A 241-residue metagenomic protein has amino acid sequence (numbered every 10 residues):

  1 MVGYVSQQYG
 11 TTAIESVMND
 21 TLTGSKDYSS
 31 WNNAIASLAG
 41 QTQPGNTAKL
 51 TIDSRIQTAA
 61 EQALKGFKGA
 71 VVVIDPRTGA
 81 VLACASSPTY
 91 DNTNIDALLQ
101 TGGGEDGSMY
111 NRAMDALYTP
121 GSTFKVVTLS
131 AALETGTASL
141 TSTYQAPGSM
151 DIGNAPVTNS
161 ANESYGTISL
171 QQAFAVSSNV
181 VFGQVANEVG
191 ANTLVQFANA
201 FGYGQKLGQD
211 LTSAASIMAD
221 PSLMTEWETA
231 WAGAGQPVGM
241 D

Functional and structural regions predicted by a protein language model:
V2-A70, C84-R112, L117: Extracytoplasmic/periplasmic proteins that interact with beta-lactams or build/remodel peptidoglycan
K26-S30, L50-T51, F124, L211-S213 (+1 more regions): A short linear-motif detector with a strong N-terminal bias
V71-P76: Short hydrophobic alpha-helical segments used for membrane anchoring or interfacial signaling
R77, V81-P120, V127-D241: Beta-lactam-recognizing serine transpeptidase/beta-lactamase-like catalytic domain environment
